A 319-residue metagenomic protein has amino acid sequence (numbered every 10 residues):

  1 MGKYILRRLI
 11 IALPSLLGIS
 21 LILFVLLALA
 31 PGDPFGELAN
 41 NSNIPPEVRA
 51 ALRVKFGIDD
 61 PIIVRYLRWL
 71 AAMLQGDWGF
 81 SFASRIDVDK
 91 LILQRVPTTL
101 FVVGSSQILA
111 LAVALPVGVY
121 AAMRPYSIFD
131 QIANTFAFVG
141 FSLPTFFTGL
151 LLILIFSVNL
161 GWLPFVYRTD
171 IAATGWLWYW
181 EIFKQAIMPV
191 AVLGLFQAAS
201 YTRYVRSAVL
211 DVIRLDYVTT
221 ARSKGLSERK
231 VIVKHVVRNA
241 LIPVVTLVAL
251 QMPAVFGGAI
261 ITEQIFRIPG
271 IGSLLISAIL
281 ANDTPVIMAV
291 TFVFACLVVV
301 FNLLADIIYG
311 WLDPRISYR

Functional and structural regions predicted by a protein language model:
M1, P34-F35, V48, I62 (+11 more regions): Hydrophobic side chains within well-formed alpha-helices
G2-Y4, L13-L16, V96-F129, T145 (+1 more regions): Alpha-helical transmembrane segments of integral membrane proteins, especially multi-pass inner/plasma-membrane
S15-L67, L160-I182: Hydrophobic alpha-helical transmembrane segments of membrane transport/permease proteins and related membrane-embedded
A30, G140-L143, F256: Transmembrane helix irregularities
N43-Q75, V218, F266-A278: Short hydrophobic, aromatic-rich alpha-helical segments embedded in or entering the lipid bilayer of multi-pass
D59-L115: An internal, D/E-rich "acidic patch" concept
T135-L143, F147-S200: Membrane-water interface segments at transmembrane-helix boundaries in multipass membrane proteins
